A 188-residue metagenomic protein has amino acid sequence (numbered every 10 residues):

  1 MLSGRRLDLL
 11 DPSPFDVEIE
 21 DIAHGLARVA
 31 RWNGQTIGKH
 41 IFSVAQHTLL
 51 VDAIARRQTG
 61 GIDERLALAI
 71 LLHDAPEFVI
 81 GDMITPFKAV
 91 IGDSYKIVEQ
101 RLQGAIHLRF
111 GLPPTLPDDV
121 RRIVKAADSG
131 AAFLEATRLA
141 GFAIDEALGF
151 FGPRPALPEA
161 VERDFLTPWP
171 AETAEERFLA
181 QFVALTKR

Functional and structural regions predicted by a protein language model:
M1-R188: Metal-dependent phosphohydrolase cores
